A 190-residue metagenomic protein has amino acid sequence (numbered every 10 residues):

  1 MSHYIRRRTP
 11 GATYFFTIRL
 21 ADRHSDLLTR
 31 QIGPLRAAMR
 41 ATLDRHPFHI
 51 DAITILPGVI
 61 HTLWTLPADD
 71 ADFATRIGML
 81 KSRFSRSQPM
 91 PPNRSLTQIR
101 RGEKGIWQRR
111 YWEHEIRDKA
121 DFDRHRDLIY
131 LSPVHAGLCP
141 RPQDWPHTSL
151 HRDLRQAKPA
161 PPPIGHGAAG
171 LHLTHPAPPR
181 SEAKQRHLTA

Functional and structural regions predicted by a protein language model:
M1-A190: Short catalytic/metal-binding and nucleic-acid-binding patches
